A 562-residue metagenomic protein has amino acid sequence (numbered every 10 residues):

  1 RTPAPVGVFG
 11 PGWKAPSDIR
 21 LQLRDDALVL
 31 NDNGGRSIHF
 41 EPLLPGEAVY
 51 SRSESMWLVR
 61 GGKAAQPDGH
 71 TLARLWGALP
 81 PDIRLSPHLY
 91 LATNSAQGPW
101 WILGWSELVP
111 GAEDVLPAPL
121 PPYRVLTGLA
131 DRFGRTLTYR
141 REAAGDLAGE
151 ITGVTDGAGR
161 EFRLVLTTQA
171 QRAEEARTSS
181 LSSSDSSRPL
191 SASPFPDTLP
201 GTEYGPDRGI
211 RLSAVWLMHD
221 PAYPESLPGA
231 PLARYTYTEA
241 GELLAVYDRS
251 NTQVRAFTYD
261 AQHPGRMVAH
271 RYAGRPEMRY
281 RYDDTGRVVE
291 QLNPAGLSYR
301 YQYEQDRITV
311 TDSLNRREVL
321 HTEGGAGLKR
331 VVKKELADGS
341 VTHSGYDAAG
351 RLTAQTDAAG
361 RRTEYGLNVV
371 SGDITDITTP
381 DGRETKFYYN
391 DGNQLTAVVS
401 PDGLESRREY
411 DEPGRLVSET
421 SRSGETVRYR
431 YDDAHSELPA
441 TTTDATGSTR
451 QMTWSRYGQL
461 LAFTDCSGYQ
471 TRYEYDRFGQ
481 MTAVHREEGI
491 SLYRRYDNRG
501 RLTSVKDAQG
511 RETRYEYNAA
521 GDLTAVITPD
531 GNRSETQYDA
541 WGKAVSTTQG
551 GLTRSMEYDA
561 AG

Functional and structural regions predicted by a protein language model:
F9-P16, D26-G562: Extended charged/polar low-complexity repeat regions
L21: Segments forming oxygen-rich coordination pockets for charged ligands
